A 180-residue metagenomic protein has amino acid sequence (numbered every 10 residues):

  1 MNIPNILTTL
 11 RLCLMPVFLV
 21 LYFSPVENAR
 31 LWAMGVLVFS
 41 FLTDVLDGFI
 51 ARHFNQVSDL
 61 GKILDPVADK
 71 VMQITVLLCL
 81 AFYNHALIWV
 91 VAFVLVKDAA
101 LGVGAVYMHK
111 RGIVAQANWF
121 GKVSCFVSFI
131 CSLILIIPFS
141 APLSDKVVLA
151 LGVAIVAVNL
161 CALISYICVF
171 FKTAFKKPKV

Functional and structural regions predicted by a protein language model:
M1-V180: Alpha-helical transmembrane bundles and membrane-interface segments of multipass inner-membrane proteins
